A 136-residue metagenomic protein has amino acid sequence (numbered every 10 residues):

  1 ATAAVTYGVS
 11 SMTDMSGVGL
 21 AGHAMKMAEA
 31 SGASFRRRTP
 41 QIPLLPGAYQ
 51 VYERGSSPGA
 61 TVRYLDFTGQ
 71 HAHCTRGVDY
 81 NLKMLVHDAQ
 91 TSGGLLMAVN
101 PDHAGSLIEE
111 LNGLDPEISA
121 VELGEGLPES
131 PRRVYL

Functional and structural regions predicted by a protein language model:
A1-V5: Short, acidic (Asp/Glu-rich) active-site segment that either coordinates a divalent metal cofactor
T6-L136: Glycine-/charge-enriched secondary-structure boundary and capping motifs
